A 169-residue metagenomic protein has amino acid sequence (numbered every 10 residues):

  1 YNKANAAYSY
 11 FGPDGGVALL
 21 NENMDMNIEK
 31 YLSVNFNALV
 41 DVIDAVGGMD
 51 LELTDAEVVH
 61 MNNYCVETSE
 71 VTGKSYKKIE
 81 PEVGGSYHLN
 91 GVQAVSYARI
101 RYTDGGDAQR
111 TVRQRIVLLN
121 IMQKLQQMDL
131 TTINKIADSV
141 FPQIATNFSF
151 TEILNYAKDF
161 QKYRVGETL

Functional and structural regions predicted by a protein language model:
Y1-L169: Non-catalytic, solvent-exposed segments at the cell envelope interface
